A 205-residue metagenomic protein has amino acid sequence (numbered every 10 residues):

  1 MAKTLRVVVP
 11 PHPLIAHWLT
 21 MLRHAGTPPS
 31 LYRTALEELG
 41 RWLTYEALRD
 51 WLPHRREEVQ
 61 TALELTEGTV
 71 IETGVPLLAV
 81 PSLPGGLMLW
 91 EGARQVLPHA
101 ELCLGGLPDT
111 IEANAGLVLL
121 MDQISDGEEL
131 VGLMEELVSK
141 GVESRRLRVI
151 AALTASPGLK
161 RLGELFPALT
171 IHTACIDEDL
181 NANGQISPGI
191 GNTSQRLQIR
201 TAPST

Functional and structural regions predicted by a protein language model:
M1-T205: PRPP-associated nucleotide enzymes
